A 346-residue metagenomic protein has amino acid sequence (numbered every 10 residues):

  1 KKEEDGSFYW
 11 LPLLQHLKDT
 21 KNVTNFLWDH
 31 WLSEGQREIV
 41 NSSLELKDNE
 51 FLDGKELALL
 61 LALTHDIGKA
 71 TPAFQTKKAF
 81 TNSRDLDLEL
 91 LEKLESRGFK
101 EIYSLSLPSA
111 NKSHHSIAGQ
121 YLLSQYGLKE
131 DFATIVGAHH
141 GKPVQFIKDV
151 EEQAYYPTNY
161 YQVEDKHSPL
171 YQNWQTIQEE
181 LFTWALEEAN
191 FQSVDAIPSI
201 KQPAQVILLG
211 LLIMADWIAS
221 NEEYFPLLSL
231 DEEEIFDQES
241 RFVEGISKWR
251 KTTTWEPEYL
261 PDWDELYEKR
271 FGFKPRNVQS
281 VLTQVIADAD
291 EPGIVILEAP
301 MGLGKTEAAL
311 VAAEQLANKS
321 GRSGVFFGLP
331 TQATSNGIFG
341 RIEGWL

Functional and structural regions predicted by a protein language model:
K2-G6, W10-E258: Accessory nucleic-acid engagement/destabilization modules that flank
L57, I294-I296, G324-F326: Residue-level preference for the first positions of well-ordered beta-strands
F74, F146-D149, L310, N336-R341: A short acidic (Asp/Glu
P261-E298: Conserved pre-motif I regulatory segment
Q279, K305, T331: Short, conserved phosphate/pyrophosphate- and ester-handling motifs at nucleotide-, phospho-/glycolipid
E291-A313: Walker A/P-loop
T306-G321, R341: Walker A/P-loop NTP-binding motif
S323-L346: Conserved Walker A/P-loop ATP-binding site and its immediately adjacent core in helicase/helicase-like ATPase domains
